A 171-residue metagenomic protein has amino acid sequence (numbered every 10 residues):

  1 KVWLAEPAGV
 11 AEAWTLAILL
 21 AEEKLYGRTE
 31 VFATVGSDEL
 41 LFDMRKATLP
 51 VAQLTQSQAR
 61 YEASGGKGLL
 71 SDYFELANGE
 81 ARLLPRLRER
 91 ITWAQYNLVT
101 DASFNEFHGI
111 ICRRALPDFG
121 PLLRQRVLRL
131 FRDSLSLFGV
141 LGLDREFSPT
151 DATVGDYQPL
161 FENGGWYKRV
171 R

Functional and structural regions predicted by a protein language model:
K1-T15, R28-F32: Conserved class I S-adenosyl-L-methionine
E12-L16, D43-R45, A152-V154: A short acidic (Asp/Glu
A17-A21, R132: A structural alpha-helix within SAM-dependent methyltransferase catalytic domains
E22-G27: Short helix-capping segments at alpha-helix termini
T29-I111, A115-D118, L123, S148: Extended basic-aromatic, gly/pro-enriched interface segments that bind polyanionic ligands
G109, S136, T150-R171: Core SAM-dependent methyltransferase catalytic element
Q125-L137: A short glycine-rich, Lys/Arg-flanked "PGG" loop and its adjoining helix->strand segment in the class I
L137-E146: Conserved beta-strand signature within the Rossmann-like core of class I S-adenosyl-L-methionine
